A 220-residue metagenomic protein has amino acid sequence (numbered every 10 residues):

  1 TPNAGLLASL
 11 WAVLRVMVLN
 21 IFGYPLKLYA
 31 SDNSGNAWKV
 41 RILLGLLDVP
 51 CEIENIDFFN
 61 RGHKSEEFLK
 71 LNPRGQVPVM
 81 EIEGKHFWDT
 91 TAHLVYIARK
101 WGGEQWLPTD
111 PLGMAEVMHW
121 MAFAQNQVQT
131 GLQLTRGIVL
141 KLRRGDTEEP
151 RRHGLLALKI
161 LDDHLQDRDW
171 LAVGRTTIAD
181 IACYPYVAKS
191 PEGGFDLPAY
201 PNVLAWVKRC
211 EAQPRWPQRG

Functional and structural regions predicted by a protein language model:
T1-A12: Extreme N-terminal basic, low-complexity initiation segments that serve as generic localization/processing leaders
L10-L155, D162: GST-like domain detector, emphasizing the conserved glutathione-binding G-site in the N-terminal thioredoxin-like
L112, W120-P214, R219: GST-like fold's C-terminal all-alpha helical module
